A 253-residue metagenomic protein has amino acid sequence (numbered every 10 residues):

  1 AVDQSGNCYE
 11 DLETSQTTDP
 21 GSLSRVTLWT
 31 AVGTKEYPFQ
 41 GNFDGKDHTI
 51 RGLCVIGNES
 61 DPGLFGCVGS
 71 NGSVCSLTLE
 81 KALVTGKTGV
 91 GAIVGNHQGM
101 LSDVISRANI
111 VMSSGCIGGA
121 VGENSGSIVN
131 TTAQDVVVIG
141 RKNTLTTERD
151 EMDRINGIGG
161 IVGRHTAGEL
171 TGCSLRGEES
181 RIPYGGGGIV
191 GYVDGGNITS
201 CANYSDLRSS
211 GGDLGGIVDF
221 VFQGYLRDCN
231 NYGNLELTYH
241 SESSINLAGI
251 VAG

Functional and structural regions predicted by a protein language model:
A1-G253: Surface-exposed repetitive/solenoidal architectures
